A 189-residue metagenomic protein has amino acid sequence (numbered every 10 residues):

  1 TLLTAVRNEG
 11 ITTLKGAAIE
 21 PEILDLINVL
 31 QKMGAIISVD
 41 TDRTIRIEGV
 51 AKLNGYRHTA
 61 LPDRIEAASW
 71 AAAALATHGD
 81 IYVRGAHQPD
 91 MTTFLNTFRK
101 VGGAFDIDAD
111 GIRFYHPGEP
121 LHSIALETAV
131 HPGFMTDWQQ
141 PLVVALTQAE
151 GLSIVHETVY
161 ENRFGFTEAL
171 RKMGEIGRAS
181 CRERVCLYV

Functional and structural regions predicted by a protein language model:
T1-L187: Short, structured segments at the rim of ligand-binding sites
